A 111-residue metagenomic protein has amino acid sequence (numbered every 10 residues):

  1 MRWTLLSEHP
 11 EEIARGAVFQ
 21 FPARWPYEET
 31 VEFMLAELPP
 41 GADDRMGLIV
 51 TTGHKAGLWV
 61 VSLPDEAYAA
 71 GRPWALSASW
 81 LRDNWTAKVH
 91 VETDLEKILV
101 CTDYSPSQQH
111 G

Functional and structural regions predicted by a protein language model:
M1-A14: Mixed-charge, Lys/Arg-rich low-complexity intrinsically disordered regions
R15-R24: Tryptophan-anchored aromatic micro-motifs
F19, L35, G47-L48, L58-V60: Short beta-strand element of the conserved SAM-dependent methyltransferase core
R24-E28, H54-A56: Glycine-centered tight beta-turn/hairpin loop motif at sheet-sheet or coil-to-beta transitions
Y27-G41: Short beta-strand-centered aromatic/proline hotspots
A42-T51: Short, solvent-exposed secondary-structure boundary/capping segments
T52-G111: Intrinsically disordered, low-complexity, charged/polar segments
